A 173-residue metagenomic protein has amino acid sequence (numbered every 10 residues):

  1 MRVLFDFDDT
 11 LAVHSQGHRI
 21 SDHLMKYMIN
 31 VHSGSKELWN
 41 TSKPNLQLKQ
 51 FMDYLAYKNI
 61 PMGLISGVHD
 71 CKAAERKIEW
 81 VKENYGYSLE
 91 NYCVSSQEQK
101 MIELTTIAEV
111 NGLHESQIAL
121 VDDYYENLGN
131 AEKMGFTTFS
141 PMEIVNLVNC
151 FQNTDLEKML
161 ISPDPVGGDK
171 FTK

Functional and structural regions predicted by a protein language model:
M1-F5, I161-K173: Non-catalytic pre-domain segments flanking phosphatase-related domains
M1-S42, I144: Active-site neighborhood of HAD-like aspartate-dependent phosphohydrolases
D6, I65-G67, V121: Short hydrophobic segments within beta-strands
D22-L64, C71-E75: Short, acidic loop-to-helix structural element flanking the phosphoryl-transfer center in phosphate-processing enzymes
G63-D70, I78, N84-E103: A short, structured active-site edge motif that brings together acidic residues
K82-V94, F151-D164: Structural recognition of alpha->loop->beta junctions
S95-E126: Conserved Lys-Pro-Asp/Glu-containing loop-to-beta segment of HAD-superfamily phosphomonoesterases, centered on
E115-T154: Acidic, Mg2+-coordinating phosphoryl-transfer loop and its flanking beta/alpha structural elements, shared across
